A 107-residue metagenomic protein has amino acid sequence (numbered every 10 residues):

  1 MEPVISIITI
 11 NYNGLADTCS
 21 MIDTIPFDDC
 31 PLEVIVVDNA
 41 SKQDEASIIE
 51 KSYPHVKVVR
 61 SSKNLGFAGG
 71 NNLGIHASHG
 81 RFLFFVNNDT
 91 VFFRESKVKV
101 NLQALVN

Functional and structural regions predicted by a protein language model:
P3-S6, E33: Cell-envelope/extracellular polymer assembly enzymes that use nucleotide-activated donors
T9-S20, A40: Active-site beta-to-alpha loop of glycosyltransferases that engages the nucleotide-sugar donor
L15, D38-S47, K63: A conserved acidic beta->alpha catalytic loop
M21, R60-S78, R94: Glycine-rich, basic loop-to-helix element that forms the pyrophosphate-binding segment of sugar-nucleotide handling
D23-L32: Short, acidic, metal-binding catalytic loop of nucleotide-sugar glycosyltransferases
P31-A40, V59-S61: Short beta-strand/loop segment that forms part of the nucleotide-sugar
L83: Short aromatic/hydrophobic "clamp" motif used to bind/position activated sugar donors
V91-N107: Conserved donor NDP-sugar-binding/catalytic core segment of glycosyltransferases
